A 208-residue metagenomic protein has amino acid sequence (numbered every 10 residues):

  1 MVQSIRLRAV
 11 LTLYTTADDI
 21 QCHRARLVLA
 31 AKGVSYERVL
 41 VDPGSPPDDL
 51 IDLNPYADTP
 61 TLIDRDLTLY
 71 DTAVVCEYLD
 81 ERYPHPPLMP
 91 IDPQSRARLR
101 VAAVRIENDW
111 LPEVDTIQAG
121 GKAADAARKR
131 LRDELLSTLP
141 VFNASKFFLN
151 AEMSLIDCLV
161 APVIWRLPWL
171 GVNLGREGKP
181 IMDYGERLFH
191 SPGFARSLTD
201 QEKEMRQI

Functional and structural regions predicted by a protein language model:
M1-L139, K146: GST-like domain detector, emphasizing the conserved glutathione-binding G-site in the N-terminal thioredoxin-like
T16, L155, Q201: Short, solvent-exposed turn/loop segments enriched in Gly/Ser/Thr/Pro and often Arg
P43-G44, I181, E202: Conserved beta-strand edge residues that scaffold enzyme active sites
I106-S197: GST-like fold's C-terminal all-alpha helical module
T199-I208: Terminal-tail/helix-coil boundary detector
